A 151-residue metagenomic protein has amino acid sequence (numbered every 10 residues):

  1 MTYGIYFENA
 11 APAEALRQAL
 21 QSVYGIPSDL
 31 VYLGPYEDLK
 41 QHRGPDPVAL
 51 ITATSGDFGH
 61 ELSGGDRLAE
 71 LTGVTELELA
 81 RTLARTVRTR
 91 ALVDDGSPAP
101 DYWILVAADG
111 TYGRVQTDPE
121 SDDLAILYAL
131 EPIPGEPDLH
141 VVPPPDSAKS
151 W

Functional and structural regions predicted by a protein language model:
M1-D29: Short, extreme N-terminal segment that most often corresponds to the first beta-strand
M1-G4, F58-G59, R88-R90, P100-D101: Short, surface-exposed beta-edge/turn micro-motifs
N9-A10, G65-R67, G96-P98: Short, flexible beta-strand-to-coil junctions
D29-G34, R88-D101: Short glycine-rich, low-complexity/disordered patches
D29-G73: Short, intrinsically disordered low-complexity segments
S55-D57, R88, A108-T111: Short, solvent-exposed coil/turn segments at beta-strand boundaries
E70-A91: Short, hydrophobic/π-rich interface segment
D94-W151: Acidic, proline/glycine-rich low-complexity IDRs
